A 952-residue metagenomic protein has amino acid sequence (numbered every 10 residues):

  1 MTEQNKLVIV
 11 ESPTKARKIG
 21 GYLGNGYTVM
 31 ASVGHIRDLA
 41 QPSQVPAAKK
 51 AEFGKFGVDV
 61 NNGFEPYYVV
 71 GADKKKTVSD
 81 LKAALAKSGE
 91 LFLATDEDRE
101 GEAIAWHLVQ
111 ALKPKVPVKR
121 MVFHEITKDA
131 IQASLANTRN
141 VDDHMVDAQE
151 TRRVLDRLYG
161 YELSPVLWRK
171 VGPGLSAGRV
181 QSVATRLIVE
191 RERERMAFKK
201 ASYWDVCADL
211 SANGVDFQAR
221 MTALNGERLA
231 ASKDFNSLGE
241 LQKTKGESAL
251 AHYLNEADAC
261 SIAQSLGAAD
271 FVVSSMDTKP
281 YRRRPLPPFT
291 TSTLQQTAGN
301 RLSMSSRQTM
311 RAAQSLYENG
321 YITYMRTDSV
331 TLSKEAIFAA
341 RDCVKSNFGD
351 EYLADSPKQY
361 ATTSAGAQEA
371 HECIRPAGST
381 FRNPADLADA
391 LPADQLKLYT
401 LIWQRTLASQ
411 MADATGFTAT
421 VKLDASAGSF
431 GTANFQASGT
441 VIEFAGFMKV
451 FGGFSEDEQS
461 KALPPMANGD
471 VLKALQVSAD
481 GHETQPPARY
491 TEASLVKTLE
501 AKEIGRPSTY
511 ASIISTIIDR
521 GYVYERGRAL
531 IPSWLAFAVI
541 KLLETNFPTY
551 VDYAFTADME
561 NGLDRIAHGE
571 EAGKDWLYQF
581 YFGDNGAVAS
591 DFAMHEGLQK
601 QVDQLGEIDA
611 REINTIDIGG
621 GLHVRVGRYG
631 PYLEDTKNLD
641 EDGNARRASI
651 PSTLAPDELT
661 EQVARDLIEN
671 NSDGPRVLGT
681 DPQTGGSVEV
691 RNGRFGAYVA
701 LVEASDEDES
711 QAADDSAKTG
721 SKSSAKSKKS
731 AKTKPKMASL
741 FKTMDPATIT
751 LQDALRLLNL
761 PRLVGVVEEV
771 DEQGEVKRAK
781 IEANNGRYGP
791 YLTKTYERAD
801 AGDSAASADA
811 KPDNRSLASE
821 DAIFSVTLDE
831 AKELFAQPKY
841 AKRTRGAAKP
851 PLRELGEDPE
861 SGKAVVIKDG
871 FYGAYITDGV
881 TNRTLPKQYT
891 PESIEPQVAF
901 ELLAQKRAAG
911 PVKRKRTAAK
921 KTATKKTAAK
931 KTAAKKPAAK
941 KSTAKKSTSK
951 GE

Functional and structural regions predicted by a protein language model:
M1-R153, E162, L167, F235 (+5 more regions): Intrinsically disordered, low-complexity regulatory segments
T2-N5, K18, N25-Y27, A111 (+8 more regions): Basic, low-complexity terminal or inter-domain segments flanking catalytic cores
P13-A16, V33-D38, E97-G101, H124-A130 (+7 more regions): Conserved nucleotide-binding/hydrolysis micro-motifs of P-loop NTPases
D96, Q295-T297, R301-T309: A conserved hydrophobic secondary-structure block that centers on an alpha-helix together with its immediately flanking
I126-L210, K279-R282: C-terminal or mid-to-C-terminal helical accessory/interaction module adjacent to the motor/catalytic core
K170-G172, V189-L254, R301, M325: C-terminal helical "lid" subdomain and adjoining coupling/linker elements of P-loop NTPases
G267-R284, Q296, Q476-Q485: Positively charged, polyanion-binding regions of nucleic-acid-associated proteins
